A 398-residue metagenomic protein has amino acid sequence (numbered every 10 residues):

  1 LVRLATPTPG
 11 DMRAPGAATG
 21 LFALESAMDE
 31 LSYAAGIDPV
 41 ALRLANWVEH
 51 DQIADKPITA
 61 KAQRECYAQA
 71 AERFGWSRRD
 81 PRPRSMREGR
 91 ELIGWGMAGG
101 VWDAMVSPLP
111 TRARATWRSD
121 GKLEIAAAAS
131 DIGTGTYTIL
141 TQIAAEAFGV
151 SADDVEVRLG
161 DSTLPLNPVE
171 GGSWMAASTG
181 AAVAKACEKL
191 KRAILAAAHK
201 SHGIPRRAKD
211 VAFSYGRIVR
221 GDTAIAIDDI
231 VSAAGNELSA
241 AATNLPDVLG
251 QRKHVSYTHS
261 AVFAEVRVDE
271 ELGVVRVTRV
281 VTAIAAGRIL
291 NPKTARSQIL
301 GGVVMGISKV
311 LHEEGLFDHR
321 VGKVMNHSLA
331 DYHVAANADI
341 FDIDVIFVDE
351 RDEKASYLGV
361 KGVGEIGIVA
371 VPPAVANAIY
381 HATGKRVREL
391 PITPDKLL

Functional and structural regions predicted by a protein language model:
L1-R13, A17-E91, W95-G100, D120 (+1 more regions): C-terminal catalytic domains of large/alpha subunits in multi-subunit enzymes
G94-K122, A127, T134: Conserved beta-alpha junction segments in alpha/beta enzyme cores
R114, A129, E265-R267: Non-catalytic substrate/cofactor recognition surfaces at enzyme active-site rims
Y137-T138: Conserved strand-to-helix beginnings and helix N-cap segments that scaffold or border functional pockets
